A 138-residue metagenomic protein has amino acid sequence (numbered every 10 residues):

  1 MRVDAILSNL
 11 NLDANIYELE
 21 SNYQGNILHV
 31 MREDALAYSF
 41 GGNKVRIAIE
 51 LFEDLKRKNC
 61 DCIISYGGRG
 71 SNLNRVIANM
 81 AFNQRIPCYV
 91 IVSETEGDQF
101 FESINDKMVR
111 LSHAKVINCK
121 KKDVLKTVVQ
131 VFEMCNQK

Functional and structural regions predicted by a protein language model:
M1-K138: PLP-dependent amino-acid enzyme catalytic core
